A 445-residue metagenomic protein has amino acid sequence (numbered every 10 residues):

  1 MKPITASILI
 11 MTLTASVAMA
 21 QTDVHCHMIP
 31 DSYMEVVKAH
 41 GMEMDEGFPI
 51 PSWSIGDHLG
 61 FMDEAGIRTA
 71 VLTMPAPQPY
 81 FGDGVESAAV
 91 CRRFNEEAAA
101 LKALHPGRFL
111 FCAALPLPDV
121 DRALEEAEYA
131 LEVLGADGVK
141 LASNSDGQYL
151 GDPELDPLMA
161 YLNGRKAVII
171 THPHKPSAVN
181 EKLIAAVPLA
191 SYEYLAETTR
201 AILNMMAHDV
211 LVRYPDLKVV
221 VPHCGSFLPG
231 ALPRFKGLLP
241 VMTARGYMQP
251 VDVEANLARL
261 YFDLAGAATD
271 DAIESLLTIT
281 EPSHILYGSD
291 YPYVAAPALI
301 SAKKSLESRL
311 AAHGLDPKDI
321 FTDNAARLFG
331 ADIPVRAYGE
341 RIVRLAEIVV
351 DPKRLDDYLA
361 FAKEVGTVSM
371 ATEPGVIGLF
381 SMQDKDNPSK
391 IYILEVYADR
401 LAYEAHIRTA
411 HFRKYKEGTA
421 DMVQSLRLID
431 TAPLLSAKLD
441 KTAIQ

Functional and structural regions predicted by a protein language model:
S7-S16: Bacterial N-terminal signal peptides
A18-A20: Boundary at the C-terminal end of the N-terminal hydrophobic targeting segment
T22-C26, A70-L72, L110-A113, V139-L141 (+4 more regions): Hydrophobic faces of well-ordered beta-strands that scaffold small-molecule active sites in alpha/beta enzyme cores
T22-V24, I29-T69, E96-L104, E125-Y129 (+4 more regions): Mid-to-C-terminal alpha-helical segments outside catalytic/metal-binding sites
M28, L117, P173-S177, P292-V294 (+1 more regions): Short glycine-enriched loops at secondary-structure junctions
R68, M74-N204: Active-site gating/metal-coordination segments in enzymes
V179, V187-M206, K218, P222-P334: H/E-rich (His + Asp/Glu) clusters that bind or coordinate divalent metals
P334-I391, V396-R413, Q424-Q445: Short S/T/G/P-rich N-terminal loop/turn motif that feeds into the first structured element of a domain
